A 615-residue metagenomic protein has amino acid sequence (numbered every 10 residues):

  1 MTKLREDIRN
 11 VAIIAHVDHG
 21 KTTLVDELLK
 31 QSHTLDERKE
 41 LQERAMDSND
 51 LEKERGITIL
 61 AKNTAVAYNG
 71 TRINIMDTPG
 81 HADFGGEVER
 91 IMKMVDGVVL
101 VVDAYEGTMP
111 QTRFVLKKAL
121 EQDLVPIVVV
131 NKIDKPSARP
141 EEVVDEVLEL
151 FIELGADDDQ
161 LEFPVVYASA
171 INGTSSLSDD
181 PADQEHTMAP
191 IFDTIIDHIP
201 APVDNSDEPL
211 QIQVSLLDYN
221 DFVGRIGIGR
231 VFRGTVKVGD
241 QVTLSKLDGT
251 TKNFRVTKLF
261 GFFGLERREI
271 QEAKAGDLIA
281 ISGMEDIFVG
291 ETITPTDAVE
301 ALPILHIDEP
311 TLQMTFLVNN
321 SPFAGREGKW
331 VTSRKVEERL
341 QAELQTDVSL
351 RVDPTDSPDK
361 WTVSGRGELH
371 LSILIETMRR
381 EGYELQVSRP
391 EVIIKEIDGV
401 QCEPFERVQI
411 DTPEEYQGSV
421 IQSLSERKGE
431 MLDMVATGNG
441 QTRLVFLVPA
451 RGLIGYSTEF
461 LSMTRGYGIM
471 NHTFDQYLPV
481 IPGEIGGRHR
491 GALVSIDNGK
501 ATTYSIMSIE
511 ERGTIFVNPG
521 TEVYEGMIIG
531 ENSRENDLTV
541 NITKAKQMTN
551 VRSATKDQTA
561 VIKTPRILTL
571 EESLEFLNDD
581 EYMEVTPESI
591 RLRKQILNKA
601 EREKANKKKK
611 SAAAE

Functional and structural regions predicted by a protein language model:
M1-E615: Structural and coupling elements of P-loop NTPases
